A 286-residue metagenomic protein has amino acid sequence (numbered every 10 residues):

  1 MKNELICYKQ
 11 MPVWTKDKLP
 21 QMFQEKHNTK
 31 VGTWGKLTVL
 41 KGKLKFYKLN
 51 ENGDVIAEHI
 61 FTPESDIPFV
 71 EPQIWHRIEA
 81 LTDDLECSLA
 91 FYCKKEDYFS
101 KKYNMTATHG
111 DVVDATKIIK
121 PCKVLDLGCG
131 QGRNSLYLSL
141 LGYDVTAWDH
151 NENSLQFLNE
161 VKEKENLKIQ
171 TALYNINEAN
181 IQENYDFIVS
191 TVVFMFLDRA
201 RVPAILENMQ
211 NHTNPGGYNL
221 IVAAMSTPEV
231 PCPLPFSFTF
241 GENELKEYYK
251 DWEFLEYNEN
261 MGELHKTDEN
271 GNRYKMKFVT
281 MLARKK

Functional and structural regions predicted by a protein language model:
P12-G32: Conserved short histidine dyad/triad with adjacent acidic residue
G35-K45: Short, conserved beta-strand element in jelly-roll/cupin
N52-P72: Short acidic-glycine-tyrosine-enriched beta hairpin
E71-C93: Ligand-binding loop in jelly-roll beta-barrel domains
C93-I119, L125, G130-N180, L197 (+2 more regions): Class I (Rossmann-like) S-adenosyl-L-methionine-dependent methyltransferase catalytic domain, capturing the SAM-binding
N180-I188: A short acidic, Gly/Pro-enriched loop at the edge of an enzyme's catalytic core that lines a small-molecule cofactor
F187-R201: A short SAM/SAH-binding and catalytic strip from SAM-dependent methyltransferases
P203-P215: A short glycine-rich, Lys/Arg-flanked "PGG" loop and its adjoining helix->strand segment in the class I
